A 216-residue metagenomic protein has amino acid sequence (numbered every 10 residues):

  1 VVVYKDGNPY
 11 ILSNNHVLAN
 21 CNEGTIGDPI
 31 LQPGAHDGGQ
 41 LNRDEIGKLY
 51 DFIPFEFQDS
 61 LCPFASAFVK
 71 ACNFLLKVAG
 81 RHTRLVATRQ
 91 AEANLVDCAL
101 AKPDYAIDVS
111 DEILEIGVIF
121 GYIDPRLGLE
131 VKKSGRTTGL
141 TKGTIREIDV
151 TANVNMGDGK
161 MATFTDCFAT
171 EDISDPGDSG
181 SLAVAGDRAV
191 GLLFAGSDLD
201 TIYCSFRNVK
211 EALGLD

Functional and structural regions predicted by a protein language model:
V1-C167, E171, V184-V190, F194-G196 (+1 more regions): Serine endopeptidase catalytic core focused on the charge-relay Asp
D175-D178: Short, small/polar residue-rich loop motifs at catalytic or cofactor-binding pockets
D216: Active-site or metal-binding loop neighborhoods of secreted/extracellular toxin and effector enzymes
